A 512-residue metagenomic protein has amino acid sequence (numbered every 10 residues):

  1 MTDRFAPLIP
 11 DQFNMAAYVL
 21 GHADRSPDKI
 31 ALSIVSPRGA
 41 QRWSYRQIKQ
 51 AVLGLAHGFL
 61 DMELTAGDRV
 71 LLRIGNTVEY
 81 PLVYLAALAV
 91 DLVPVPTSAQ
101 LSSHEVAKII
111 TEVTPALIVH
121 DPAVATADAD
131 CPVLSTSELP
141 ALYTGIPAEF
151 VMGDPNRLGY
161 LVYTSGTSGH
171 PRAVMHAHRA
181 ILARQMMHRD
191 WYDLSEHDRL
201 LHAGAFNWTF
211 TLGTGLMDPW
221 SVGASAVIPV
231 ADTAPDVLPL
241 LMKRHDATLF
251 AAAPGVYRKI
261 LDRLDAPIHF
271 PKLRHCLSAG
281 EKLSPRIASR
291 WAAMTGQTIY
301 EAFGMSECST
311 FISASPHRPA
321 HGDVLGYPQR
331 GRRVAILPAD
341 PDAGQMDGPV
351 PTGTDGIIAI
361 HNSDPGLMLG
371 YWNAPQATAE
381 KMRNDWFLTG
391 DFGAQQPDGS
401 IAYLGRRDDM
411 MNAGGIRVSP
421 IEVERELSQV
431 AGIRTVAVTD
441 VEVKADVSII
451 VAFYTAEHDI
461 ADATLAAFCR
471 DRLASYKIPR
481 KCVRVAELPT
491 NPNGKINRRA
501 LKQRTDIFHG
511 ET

Functional and structural regions predicted by a protein language model:
Q12, P27-I30, G145-Y163, H170 (+1 more regions): Conserved pre-ATP/AMP-binding loop-to-beta segment of ANL
A31-T77, P81, L85, S102-A107: Conserved AMP-binding/adenylate-forming core of the ANL superfamily
R42-R46, G159-A183: Conserved AMP-binding A3 loop
L101, I118, D364, L369-G370 (+3 more regions): AMP-binding/adenylate-forming catalytic core of the ANL superfamily
L182-R199, N207-L249, R263: Conserved AMP-binding/adenylation subdomain of ANL enzymes
A247-A252, L261-H321, R333: Gly/Ser/Thr-rich phosphate-binding loop
A335-H361, P397-D398, H458-D462, N497: Conserved beta-loop-beta connector loops within the AMP-binding
A474-I496: AMP-binding/adenylate-forming catalytic domain of the ANL superfamily
